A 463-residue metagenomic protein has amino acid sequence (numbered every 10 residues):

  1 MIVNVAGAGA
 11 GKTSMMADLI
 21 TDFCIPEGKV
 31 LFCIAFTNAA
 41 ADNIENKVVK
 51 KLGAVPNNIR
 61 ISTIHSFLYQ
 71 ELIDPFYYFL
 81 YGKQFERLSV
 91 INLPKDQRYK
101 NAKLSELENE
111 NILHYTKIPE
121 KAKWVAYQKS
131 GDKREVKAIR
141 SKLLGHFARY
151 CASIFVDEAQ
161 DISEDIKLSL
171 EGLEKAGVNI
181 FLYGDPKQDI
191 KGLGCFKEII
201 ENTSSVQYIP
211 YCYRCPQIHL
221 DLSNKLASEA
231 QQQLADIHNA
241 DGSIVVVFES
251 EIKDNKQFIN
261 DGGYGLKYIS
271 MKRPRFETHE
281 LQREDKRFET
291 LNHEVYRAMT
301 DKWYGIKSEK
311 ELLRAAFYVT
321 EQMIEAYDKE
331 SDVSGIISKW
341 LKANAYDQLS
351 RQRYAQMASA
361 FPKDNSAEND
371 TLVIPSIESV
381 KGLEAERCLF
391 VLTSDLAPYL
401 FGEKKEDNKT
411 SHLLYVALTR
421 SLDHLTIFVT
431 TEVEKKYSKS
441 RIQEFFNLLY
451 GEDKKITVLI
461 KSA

Functional and structural regions predicted by a protein language model:
M1-A463: The feature marks helicase ATPase cores and/or their adjacent C-terminal helical subdomains in SF1/SF2/AAA+ helicases
